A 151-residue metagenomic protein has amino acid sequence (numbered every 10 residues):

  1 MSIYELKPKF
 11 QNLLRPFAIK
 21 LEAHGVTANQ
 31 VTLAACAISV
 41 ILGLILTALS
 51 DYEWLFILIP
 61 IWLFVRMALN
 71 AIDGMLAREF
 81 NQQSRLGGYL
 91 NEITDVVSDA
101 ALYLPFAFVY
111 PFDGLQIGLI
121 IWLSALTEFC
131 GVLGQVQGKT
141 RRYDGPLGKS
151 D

Functional and structural regions predicted by a protein language model:
M1-K20, V96-D151: A feature for the membrane-embedded catalytic helix bundles of lipid/isoprenoid biosynthetic enzymes
M1-W62: Topogenic membrane-insertion module of multi-pass membrane proteins
S2, E22-T32, S84-I93, K139-L147: Short, amphipathic, aromatic/basic-enriched membrane-interface segments that mark the entry/exit of transmembrane
V31, A68, F80, G134-Q137: Short alpha-helical scaffold segments that flank and stabilize functional sites
A35-L86, L115-W122: Membrane-embedded alpha-helical segments that form the functional core of polytopic membrane enzymes, especially those
A37, I61, L90-I93, S150: Hydrophobic residues within alpha-helical transmembrane segments of multi-pass solute transporters/permease subunits
M75-Y103: Alpha-helical transmembrane segments with an aromatic anchor "belt"
